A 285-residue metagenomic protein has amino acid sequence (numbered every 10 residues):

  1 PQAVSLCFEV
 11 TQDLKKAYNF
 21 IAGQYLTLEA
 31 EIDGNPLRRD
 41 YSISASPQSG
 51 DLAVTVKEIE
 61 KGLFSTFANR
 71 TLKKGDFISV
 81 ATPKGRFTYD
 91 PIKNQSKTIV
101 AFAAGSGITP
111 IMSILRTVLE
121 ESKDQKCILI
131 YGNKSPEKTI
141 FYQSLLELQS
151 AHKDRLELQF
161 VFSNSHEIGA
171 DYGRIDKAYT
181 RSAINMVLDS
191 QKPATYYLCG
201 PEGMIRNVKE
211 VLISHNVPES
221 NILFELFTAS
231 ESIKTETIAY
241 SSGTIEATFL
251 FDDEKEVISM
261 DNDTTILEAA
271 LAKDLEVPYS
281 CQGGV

Functional and structural regions predicted by a protein language model:
P1, I266, C281-V285: Short, intrinsically disordered, charge-balanced linker/junction segments flanking boundaries in proteins
P1-F77, A81, K97, N133-P136 (+2 more regions): Ferredoxin-reductase
K61, T66-F251, K255, S259: FNR/FR-type flavoprotein reductase catalytic core
D90-N94, I266-L275: Short, hydrophobic/aliphatic alpha-helical segments
P110, L271, L275-V285: Local cysteine-cluster metal-coordination motifs and their immediate loop/turn environment, predominantly Fe-S cluster
F251-E254, D261-L267, A272: C-terminal structural cap/anchor segments
